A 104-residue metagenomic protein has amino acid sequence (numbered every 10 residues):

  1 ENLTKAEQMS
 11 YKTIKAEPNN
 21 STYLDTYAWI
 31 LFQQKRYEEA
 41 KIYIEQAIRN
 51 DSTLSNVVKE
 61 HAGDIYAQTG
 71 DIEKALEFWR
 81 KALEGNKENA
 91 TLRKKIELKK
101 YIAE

Functional and structural regions predicted by a protein language model:
Y11-K15, E45-N50, E84: Conserved structural position within tetratricopeptide repeats
P18, S52-T53, K87: Short coil turns that delineate tetratricopeptide repeat
Y23, V57-V58, T91-L92: TPR alpha-solenoid repeat register
T26, E60-H61, K95: Canonical tetratricopeptide repeat
Q33-Q34, Q68, K99-E104: Register position in tetratricopeptide repeats
